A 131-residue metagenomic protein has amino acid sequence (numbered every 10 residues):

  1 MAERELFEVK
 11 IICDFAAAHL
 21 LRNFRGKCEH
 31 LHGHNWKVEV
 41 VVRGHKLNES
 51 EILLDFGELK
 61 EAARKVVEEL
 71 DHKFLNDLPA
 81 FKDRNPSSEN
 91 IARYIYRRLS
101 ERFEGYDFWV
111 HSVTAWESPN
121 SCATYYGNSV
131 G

Functional and structural regions predicted by a protein language model:
M1-G131: Charge-rich, low-complexity N-terminal segments
